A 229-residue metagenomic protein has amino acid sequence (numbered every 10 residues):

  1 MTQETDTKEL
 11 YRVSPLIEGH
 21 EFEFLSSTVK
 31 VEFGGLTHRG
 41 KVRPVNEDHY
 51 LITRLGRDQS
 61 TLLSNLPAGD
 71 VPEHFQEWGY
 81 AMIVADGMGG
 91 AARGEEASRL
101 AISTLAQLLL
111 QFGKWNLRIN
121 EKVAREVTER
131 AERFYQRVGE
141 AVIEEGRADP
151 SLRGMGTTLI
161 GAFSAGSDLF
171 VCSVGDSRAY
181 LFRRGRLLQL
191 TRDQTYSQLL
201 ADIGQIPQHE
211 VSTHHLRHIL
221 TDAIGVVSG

Functional and structural regions predicted by a protein language model:
M1-G229: PP2C/PPM-type serine/threonine phosphatase catalytic domain
